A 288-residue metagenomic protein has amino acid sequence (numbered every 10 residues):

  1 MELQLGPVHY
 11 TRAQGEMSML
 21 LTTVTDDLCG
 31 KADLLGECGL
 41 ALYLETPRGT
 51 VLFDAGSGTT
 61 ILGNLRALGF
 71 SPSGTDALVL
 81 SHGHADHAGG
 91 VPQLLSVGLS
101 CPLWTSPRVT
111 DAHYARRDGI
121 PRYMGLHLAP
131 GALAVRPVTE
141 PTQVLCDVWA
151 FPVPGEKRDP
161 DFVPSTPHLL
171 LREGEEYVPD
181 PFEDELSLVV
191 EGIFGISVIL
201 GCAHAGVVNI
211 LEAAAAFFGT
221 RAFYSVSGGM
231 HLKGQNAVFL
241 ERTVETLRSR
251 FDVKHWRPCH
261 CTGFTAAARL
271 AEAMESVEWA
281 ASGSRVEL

Functional and structural regions predicted by a protein language model:
L3-T25, Q143-F151: N-terminal amphipathic/basic leader segments beginning at the initiator methionine
M19-L68, P181-I199: Conserved beta-strand hairpin/beta-sheet module of binuclear metal-dependent hydrolase folds, prominently
D26-L28, A55-G58, G83, R108-V109 (+4 more regions): Active-site metal-binding loops of divalent metal-dependent hydrolases
L44, D54, L65, H82 (+4 more regions): Divalent metal-coordination and catalytic microenvironments
V51-F53, V144-V153, S197-L200: Short hydrophobic-aromatic micro-motifs
T60-D111, A216-S225: Active-site metal-binding motif and surrounding structural segment of the metallo-beta-lactamase
H84-H87, E176-S282: Cap/insert and terminal regions of metallo-dependent hydrolase folds
V109-L186, R269, W279-L288: Metallo-beta-lactamase
